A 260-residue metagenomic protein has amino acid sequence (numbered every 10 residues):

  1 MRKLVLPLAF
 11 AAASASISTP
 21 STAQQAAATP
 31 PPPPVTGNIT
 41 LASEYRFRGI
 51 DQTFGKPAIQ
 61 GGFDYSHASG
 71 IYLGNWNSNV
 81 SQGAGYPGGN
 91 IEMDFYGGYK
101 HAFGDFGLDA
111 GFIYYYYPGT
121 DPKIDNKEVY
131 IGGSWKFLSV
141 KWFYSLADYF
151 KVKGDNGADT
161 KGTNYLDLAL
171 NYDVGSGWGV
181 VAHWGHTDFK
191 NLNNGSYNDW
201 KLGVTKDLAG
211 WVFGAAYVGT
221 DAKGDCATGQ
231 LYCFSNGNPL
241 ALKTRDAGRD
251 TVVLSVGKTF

Functional and structural regions predicted by a protein language model:
M1-P34: Cleavable N-terminal export/targeting peptides
Q24-S81: Short glycine/proline- and aromatic-enriched beta-strand/turn motifs that initiate or cap beta-hairpins
A27, A84-P87, K153-D159, G224-R245: Solvent-exposed loop segments that connect transmembrane elements
A42-I50, W76-G85, G104, I113-D121 (+3 more regions): Sequence/structural signature of outer-membrane beta-barrel proteins
S43, Y65-H67, Y99-H101, Y114 (+5 more regions): Residue-level signature of outer-membrane beta-barrel architecture
G55-I59, G89-M93, F106, K123-V129 (+4 more regions): Residues that define the transmembrane beta-barrel architecture of outer-membrane proteins
S69-L73, G104-A110, F137-W142, S176-A182 (+1 more regions): Repeated loop/turn-to-beta-strand initiation elements of outer-membrane beta-barrel proteins
L202, K206-W211, Y217-G219, T244-F260: Outer-membrane beta-barrel "beta-signal"
